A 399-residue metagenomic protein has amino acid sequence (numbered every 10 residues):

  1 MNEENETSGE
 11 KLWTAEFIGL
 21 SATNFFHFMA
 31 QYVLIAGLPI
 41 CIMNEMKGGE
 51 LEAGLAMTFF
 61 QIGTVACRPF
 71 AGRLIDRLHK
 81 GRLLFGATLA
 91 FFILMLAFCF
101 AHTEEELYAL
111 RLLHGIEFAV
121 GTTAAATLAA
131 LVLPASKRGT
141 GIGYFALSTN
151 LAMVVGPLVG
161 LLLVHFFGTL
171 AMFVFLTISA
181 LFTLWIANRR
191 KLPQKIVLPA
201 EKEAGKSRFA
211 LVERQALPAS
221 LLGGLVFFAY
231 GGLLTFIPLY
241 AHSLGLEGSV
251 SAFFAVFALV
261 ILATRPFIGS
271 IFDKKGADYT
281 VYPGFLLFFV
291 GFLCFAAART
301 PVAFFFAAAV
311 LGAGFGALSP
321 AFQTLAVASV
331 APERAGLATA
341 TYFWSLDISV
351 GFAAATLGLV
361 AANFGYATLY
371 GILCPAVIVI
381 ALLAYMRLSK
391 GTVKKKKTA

Functional and structural regions predicted by a protein language model:
N2-T14, L192-L222: Juxtamembrane intracellular "pre-TM" segments in multi-pass secondary transporters
A15-G54, Y230-Y240: Helix-loop boundary and gating motifs at the non-cytosolic
Q61-P69, M153-V154, A258-P266, G351: Residue-level signature of mid-helix packing/kink "hotspots" within the transmembrane helices of 12-pass Major
C67-H79, R265-G276: Helix-to-loop junctions at the C-terminal end of transmembrane segments in multipass secondary transporters
R82-L96, Y279-L293: Structural signature of the two symmetry-related core transmembrane helices
E105-L113, V302-V310: Paired small-residue
L112-S148: Cytoplasmic helix-loop-helix junction between adjacent transmembrane helices in 12-TM secondary transporters
T177-V197, L383-L388: C-terminal membrane-cytosol helix-exit motif in multi-pass small-molecule transporters
